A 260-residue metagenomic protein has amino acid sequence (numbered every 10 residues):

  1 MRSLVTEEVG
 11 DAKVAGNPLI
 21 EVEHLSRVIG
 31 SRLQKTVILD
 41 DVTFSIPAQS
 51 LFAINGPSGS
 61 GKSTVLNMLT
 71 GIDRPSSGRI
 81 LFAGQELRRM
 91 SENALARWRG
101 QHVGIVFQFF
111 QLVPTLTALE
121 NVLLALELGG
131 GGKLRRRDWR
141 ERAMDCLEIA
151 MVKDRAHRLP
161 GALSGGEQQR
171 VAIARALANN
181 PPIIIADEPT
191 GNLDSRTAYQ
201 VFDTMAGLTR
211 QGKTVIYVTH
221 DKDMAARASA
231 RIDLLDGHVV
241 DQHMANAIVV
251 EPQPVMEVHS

Functional and structural regions predicted by a protein language model:
M1-V14: Pre-NBD coupling/linker segments of ABC/ABC-like ATPases
L19-I20, S26-L234: ABC family nucleotide-binding domain
H238-S260: Conserved beta-strand-loop-alpha-helix hinge in the C-terminal portion of ABC ATPase nucleotide-binding domains
